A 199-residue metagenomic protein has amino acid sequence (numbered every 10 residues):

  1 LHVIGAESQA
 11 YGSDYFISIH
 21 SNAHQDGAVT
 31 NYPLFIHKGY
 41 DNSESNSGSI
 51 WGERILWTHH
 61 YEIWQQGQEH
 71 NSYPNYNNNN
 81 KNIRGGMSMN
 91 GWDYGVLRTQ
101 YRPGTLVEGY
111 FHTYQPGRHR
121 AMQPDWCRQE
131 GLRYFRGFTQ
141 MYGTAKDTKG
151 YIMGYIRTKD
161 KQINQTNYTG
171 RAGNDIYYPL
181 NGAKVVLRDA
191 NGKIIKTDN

Functional and structural regions predicted by a protein language model:
L1-N46, K196: Catalytic-core regions of hydrolytic enzymes
Y11-F16, E62-Q65, Y101-T105: Loop/turn elements at helix/coil->beta-strand transitions in domains of secreted/extracellular proteins
S18-G27, F35-H37, N71-K146: Active-site-adjacent mobile loop/cap segments within catalytic or ligand-binding domains
S43-N78, N82: Acidic, glycine-rich loop-and-strand cores that form catalytic or ligand-binding grooves in diverse globular domains
G150-T158: A short, amphipathic beta-strand motif
D160-N191: Short, ordered, surface-exposed loop/turn motifs in non-cytosolic proteins
D189-N199: Short, acidic Ser/Thr/Gly-rich low-complexity loop/linker segments typical of extracellular and cell-surface proteins
